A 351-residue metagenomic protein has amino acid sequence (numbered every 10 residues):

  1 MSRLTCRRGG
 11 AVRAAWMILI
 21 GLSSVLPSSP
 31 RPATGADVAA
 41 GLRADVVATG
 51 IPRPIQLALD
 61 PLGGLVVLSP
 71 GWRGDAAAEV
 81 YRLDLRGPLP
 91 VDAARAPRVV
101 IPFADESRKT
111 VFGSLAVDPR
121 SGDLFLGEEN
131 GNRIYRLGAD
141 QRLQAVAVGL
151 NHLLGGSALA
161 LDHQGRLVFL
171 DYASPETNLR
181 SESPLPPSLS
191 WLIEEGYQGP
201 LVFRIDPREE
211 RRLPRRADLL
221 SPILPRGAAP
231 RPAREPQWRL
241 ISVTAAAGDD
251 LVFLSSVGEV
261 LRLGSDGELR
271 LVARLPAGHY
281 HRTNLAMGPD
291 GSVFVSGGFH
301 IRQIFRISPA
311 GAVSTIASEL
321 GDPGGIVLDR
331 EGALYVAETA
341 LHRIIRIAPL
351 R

Functional and structural regions predicted by a protein language model:
A33-I51: A short helix->beta-strand "capping" segment at the edge of beta-propeller domains
L42, A93-S107, V148-N151, E210-R234 (+1 more regions): Surface-exposed loop and turn segments in beta-propeller and other repeat-based domains that flank or scaffold
G50, V67-A76, D118, F125-N130 (+6 more regions): Conserved beta-strand positions in repeat-built beta-propeller and related beta-rich domains
G50-L62, D105-S121, L150-R166, D171-A173 (+5 more regions): Beta-rich, blade/repeat-based domains predominating in secreted/periplasmic proteins but also intracellular
G64, G122-D123, R142, R166 (+6 more regions): Generic structural signal for coil-to-beta-strand starts
A77-R82, R133-R136, P200-F203, E259-L261 (+2 more regions): A short loop-to-beta-strand structural motif that recurs across blades of beta-propeller domains
D84-L89, L137-R142, D206-E210, L263-E268 (+2 more regions): Short loop/turn segments that connect beta-strands within beta-propeller blades
P323-R351: Blade-level signature of beta-propeller repeat domains, shared across WD40, Kelch, NHL, RCC1 and BNR/Asp-box propellers
